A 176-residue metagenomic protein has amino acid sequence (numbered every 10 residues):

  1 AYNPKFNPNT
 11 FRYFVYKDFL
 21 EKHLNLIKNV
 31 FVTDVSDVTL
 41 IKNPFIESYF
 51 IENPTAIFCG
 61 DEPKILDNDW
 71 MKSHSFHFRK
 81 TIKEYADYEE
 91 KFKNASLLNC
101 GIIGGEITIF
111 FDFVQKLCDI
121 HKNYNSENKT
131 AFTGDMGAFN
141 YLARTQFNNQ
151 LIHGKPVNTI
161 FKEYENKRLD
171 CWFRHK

Functional and structural regions predicted by a protein language model:
A1-K5, F92: A short glycine/serine-rich beta->alpha loop
A1-Y2, G60, G154-K155: Conserved beta-strand termini and adjacent loop/short-helix elements that scaffold enzyme active sites in alpha/beta
P4-Y13: A short, glycine-/small-residue-rich helix N-cap motif at loop->alpha-helix starts within glycosyltransferase
P8, N25, A95-L97: A generic fold-level signal
Y13-M71, G101-G104: GT-A fold catalytic core of metal-dependent nucleotide-sugar glycosyltransferases, centered on the diacidic
V15-L20, K80-Y88: A Trp-anchored, charged/polar loop motif used as the substrate-binding/catalytic surface of acyl/ester-handling
D69-F78, Y88: Feature marking well-ordered beta-strand scaffolds used for ligand recognition
A86-K176: Catalytic core and acceptor-binding pocket of nucleotide-sugar-dependent glycosyltransferases
